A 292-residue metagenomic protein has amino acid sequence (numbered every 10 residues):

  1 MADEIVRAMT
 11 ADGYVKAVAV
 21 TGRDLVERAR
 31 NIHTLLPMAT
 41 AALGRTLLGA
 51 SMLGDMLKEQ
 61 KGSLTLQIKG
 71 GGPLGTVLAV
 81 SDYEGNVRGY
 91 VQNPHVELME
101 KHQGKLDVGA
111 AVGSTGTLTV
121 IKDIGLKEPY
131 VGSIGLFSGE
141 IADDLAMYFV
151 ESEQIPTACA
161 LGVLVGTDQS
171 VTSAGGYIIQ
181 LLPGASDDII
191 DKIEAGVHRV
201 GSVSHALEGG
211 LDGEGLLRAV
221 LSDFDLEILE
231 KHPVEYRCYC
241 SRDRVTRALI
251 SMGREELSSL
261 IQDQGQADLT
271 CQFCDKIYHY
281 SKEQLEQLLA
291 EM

Functional and structural regions predicted by a protein language model:
M1-E230: Interaction interfaces in information-processing and related assembly proteins
H198-M292: Cys/His-clustered metal-coordination modules, chiefly Zn-binding fingers
